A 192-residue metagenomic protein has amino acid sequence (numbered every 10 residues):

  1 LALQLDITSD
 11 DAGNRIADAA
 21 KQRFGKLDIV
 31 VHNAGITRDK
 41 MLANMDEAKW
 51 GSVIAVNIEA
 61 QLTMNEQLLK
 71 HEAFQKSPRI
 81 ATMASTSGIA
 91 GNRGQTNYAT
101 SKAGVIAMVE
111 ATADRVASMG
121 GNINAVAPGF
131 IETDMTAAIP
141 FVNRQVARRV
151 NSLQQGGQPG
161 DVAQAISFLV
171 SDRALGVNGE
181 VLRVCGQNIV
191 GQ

Functional and structural regions predicted by a protein language model:
M41-L42, K49-G51, A147: Substrate-binding pocket helix/loop in short-chain dehydrogenase/reductase
N65, S101, V109: Active-site helix of classical SDR
K70, D114-R115, L175: Alpha-helical segment proximal to the catalytic Tyr-Lys
S85: Residue(s) in the substrate-gating loop at a strand-loop-helix junction that position the organic substrate next
A90-R93, S167, N178-Q192: Short C-terminal tail/terminal secondary-structure segment of NAD(P)H-dependent dehydrogenase/reductase domains
A117-N122, V177-G179: Short, small/polar-rich loop/turn modules that mediate ligand/substrate recognition or access, typified
N151-V162, R173: A conserved structural motif in NAD(P)-dependent oxidoreductases
